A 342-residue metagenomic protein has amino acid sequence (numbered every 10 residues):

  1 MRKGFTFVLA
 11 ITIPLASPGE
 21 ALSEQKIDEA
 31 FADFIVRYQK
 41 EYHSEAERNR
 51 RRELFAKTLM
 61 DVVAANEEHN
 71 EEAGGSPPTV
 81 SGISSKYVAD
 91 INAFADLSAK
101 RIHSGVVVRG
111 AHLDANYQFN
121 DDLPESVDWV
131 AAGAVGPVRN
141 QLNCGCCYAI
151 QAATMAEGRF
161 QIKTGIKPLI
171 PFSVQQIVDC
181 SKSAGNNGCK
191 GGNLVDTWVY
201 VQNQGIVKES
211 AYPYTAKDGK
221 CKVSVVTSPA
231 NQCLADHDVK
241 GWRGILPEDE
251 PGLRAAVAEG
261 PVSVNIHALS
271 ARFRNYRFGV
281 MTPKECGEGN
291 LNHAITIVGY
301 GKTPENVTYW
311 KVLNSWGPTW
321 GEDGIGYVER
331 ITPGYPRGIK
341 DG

Functional and structural regions predicted by a protein language model:
R2-V8, P14-G342: Catalytic-core signature of thiol
